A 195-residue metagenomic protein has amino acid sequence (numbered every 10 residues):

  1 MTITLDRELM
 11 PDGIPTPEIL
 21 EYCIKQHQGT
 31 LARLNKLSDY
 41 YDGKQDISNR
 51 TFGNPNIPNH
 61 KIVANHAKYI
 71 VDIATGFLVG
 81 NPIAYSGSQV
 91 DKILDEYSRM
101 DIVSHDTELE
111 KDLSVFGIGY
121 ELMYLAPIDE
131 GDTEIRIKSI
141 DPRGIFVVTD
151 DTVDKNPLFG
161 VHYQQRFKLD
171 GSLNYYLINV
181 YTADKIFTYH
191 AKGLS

Functional and structural regions predicted by a protein language model:
M1-L158, K168-D170, N174: Extended, helix-rich architectural segments
K168-S195: Internal metal/ion-chelating core segments
